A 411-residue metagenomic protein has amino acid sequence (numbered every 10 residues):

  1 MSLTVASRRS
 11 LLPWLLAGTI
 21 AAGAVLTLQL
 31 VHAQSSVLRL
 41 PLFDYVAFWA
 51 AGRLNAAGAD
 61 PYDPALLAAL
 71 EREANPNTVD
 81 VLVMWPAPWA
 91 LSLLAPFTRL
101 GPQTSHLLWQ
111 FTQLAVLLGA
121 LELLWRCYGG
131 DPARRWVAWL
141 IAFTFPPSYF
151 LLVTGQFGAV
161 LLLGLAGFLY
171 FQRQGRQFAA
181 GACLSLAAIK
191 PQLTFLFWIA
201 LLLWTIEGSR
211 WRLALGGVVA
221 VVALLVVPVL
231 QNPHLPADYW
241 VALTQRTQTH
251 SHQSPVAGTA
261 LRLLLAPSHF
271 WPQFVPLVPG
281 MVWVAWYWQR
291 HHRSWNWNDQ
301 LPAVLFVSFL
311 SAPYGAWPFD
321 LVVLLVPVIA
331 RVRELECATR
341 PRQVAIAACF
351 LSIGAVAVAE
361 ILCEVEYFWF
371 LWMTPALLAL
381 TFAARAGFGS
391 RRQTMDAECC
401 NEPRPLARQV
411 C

Functional and structural regions predicted by a protein language model:
M1-Q172, Q177-A179, L201-L325, V332-E334 (+2 more regions): Primarily membrane-embedded glycan-assembly and transfer machineries that use lipid-linked glycans
I20, I141, I189, I199 (+4 more regions): Weak global preference for isoleucine
L184-A200, P313-D320: Transmembrane helices and adjacent periplasmic/lumenal helix-loop junctions of polyprenol-phosphate-dependent
I189-L193, V222-V227, V344-A348: Membrane-embedded alpha-helical segments of transport systems, primarily multispan ion/solute transporters
V332-C411: Aromatic-enriched
